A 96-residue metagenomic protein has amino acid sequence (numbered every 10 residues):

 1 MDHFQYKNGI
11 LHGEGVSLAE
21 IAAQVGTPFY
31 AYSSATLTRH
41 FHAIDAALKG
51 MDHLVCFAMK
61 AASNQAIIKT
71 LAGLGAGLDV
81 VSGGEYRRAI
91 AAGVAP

Functional and structural regions predicted by a protein language model:
M1-P96: A charged N-terminal "starter" segment
